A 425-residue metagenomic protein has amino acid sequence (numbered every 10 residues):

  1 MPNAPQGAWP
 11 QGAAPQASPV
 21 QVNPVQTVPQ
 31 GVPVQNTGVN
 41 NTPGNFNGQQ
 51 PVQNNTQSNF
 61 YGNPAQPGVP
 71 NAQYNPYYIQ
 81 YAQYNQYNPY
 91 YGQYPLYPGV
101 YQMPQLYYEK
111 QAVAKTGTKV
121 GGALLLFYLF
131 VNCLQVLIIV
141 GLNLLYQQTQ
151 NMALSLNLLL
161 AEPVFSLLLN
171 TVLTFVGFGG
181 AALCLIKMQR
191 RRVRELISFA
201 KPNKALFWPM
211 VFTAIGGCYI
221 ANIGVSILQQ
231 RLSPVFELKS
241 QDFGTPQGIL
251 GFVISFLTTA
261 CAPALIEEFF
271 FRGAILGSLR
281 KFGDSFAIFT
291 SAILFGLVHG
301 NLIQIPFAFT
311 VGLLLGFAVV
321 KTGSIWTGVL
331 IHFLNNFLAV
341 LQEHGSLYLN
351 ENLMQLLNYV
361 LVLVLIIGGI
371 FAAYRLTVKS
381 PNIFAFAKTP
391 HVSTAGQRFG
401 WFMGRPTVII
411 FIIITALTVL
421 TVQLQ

Functional and structural regions predicted by a protein language model:
M1-W9, Q16-P19, N23-Q26, Q30 (+3 more regions): N-terminal, membrane-interfacial amphipathic/helix-forming hydrophobic leader that caps and precedes the first
G121-L125, L168, F207-F212, V253 (+5 more regions): Hydrophobic alpha-helical transmembrane segments
Y128, C184, L313-G323: Generic transmembrane alpha-helix motif of multi-pass integral membrane proteins
Q147-M152, L159-S166, R194-I266, L420-Q425: Juxtamembrane helix-loop-helix connectors linking adjacent transmembrane helices in multi-pass membrane enzymes
V211, I215, F256-L257, C261 (+8 more regions): Residue-level signature of the transmembrane alpha-helical core of multi-pass small-molecule transporters
I266-T290, F317-S324: Membrane-interface helix/loop boundary segments of multi-pass membrane proteins
F270, A274-L276, P306, L330 (+1 more regions): Active-site-flanking alpha-helical
G296-P306, Y348-L353: Membrane-interface helix caps and helix-loop-helix hairpins in membrane proteins
